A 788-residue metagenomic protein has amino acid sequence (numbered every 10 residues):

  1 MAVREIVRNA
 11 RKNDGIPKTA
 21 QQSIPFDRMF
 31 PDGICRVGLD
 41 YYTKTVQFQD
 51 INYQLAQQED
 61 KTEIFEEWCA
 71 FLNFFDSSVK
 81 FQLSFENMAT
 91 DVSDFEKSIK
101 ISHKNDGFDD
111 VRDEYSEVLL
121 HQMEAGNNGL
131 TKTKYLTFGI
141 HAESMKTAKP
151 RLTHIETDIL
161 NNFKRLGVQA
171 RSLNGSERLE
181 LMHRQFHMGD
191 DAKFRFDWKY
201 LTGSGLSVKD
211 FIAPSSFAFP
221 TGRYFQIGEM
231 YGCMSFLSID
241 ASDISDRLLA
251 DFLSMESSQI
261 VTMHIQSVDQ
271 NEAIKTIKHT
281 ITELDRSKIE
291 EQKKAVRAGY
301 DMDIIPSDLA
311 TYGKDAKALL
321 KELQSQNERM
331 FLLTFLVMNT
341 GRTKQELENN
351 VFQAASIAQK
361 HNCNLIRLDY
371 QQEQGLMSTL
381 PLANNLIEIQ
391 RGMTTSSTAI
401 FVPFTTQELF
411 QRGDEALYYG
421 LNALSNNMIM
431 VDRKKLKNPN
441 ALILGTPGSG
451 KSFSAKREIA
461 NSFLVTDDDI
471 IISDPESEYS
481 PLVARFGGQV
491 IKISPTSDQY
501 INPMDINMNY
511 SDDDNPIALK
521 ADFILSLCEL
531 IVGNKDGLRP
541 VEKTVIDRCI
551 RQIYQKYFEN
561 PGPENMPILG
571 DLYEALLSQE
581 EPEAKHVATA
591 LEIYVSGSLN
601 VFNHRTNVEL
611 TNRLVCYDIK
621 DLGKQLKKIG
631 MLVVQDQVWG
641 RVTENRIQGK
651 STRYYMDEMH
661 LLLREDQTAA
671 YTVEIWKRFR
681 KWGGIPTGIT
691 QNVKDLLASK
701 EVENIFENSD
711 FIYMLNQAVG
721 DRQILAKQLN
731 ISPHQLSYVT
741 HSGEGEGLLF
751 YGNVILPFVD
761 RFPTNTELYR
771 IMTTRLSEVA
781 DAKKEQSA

Functional and structural regions predicted by a protein language model:
M1-T406: Extended, folded cores of ATP/NTP-driven motor/assembly subunits in large transport and secretion machines
I51, Q58-S77, S84, M88 (+11 more regions): P-loop NTPase motor domains
I443: Hydrophobic anchor at the beta1->P-loop junction of P-loop NTPases
K451: Conserved lysine of the Walker
S454: Hydrophobic positions on the alpha1 helix immediately C-terminal to the Walker A/P-loop
N461-I471: Post-Walker A helix-loop "phosphate-sensing" segment adjacent to the P-loop in P-loop NTPases
G487-I491, E701-M714: A short helix-turn-beta junction within AAA+ P-loop NTPase domains corresponding to the substrate/partner-engaging
L729-E785: Conserved P-loop NTPase
